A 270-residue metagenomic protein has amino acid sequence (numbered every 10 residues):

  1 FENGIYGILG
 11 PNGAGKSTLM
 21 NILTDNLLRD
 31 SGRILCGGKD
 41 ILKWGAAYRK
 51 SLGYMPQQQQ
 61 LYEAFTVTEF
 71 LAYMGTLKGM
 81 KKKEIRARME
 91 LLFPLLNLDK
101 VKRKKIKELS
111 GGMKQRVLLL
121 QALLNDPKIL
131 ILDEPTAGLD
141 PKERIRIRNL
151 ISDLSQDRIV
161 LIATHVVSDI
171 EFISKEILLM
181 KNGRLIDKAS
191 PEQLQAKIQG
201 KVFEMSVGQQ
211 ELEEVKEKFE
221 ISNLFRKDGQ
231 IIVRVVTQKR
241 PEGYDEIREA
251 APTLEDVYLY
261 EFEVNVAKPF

Functional and structural regions predicted by a protein language model:
F1, G32-K43, A47-Y48: Conserved ABC transporter NBD signature motif
P11-G15: Walker A (P-loop) phosphate-binding loop of ABC-type ATPase nucleotide-binding domains
T24: Helix-to-loop junction immediately C-terminal to a conserved catalytic motif
A72, T76, K83-V101: Conserved ABC ATPase "signature" region
K105-L109: Conserved ABC ATPase signature
L124-K128, D157: A short, proline-enriched helix->beta-strand linker immediately N-terminal to the Walker B motif in ABC-type P-loop
L130-E134: Catalytic Walker B motif of ABC-type/P-loop ATPase nucleotide-binding domains
R146-V235: ABC transporter nucleotide-binding domain
